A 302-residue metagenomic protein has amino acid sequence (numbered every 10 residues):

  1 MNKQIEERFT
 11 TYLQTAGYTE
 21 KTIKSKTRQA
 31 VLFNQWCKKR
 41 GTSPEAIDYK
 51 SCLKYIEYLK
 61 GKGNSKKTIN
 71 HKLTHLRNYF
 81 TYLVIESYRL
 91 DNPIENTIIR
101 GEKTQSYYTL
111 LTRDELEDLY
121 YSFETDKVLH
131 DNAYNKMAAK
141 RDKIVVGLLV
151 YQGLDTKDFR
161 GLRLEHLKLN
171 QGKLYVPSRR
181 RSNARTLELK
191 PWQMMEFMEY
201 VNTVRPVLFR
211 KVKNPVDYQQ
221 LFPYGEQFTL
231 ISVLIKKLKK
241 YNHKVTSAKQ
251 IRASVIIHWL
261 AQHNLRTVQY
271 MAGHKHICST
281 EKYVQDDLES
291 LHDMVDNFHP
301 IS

Functional and structural regions predicted by a protein language model:
M1-S302: Conserved catalytic core of the tyrosine transesterase superfamily
